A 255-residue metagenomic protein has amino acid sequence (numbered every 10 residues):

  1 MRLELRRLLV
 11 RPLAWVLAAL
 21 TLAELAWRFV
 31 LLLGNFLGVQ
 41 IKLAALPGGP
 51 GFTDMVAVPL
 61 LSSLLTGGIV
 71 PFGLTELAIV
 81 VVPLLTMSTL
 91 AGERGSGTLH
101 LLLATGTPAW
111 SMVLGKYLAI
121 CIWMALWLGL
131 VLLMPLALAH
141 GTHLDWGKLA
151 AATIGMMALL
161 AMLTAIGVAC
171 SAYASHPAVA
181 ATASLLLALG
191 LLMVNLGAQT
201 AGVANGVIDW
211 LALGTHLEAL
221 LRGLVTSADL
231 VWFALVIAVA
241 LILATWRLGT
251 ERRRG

Functional and structural regions predicted by a protein language model:
M1-L9: A short amphipathic helical element positioned immediately N-terminal to and/or at the very start of a transmembrane
V10-A45, L74-V82, L187-G190: Hydrophobic alpha-helical transmembrane segments of multi-pass membrane transport/permease proteins
W15-A19, E76, V80, L84 (+8 more regions): Hydrophobic alpha-helical transmembrane segments in multi-pass membrane proteins
L20, L61-G92, W127: Long, hydrophobic alpha-helical segments
W27-V30, L60-P71, L114-P177: Secretory targeting signals
L31-L64, A180-G255: Terminal transmembrane helical anchor/hairpin motif
P83-L103, Y117: Transmembrane helix boundary and interhelical loop/hinge segments in multi-pass membrane proteins
